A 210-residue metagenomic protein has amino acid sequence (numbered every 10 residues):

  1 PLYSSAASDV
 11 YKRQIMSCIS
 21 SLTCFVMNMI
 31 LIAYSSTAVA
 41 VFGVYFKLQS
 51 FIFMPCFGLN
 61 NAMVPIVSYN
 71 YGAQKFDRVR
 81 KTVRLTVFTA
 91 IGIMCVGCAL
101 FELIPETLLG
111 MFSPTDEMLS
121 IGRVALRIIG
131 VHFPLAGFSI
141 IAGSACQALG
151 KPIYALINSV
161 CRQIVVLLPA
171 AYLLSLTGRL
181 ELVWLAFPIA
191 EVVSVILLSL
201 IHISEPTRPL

Functional and structural regions predicted by a protein language model:
P1-A7, Y11, I201-L210: Single conserved hydrophobic/aromatic residue that forms the stacking wall/gate of nucleotide- or nucleobase-binding
D9-S17, S21, M29, S50 (+2 more regions): Residue-level signature of transmembrane alpha-helical cores of multipass secondary-active transporters and flippases
C18-Y45, F51, Y69-N70, T107-D116 (+1 more regions): Helix-terminus/linker motif at the lipid-water interface of multi-pass membrane proteins
V41-A99, L103-P105, A136-N158: Small-residue-rich hydrophobic transmembrane alpha-helices
S50, D116-A142: Alpha-helical transmembrane segments of multi-pass membrane proteins
F51-M54, C98, L167-L168, S194-S199: Hydrophobic transmembrane alpha-helices of multi-pass small-molecule transporters
V96-L119, R123: Short membrane-interface helical motifs at transmembrane helix boundaries in multi-pass membrane transporters
P105, Q163-I196: Membrane-interface helix-loop junctions in multi-pass transport and translocation proteins
